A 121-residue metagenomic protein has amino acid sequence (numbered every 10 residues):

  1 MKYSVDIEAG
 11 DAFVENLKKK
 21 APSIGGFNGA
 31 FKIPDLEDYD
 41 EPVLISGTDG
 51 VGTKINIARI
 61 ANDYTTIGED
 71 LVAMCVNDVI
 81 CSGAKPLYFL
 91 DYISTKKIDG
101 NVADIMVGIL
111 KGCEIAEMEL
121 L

Functional and structural regions predicted by a protein language model:
M1-C81, M118: N-terminal glycine-rich phosphate/pyrophosphate-binding loops that anchor nucleotide-derived ligands and cofactors
N62-L121: A glycine-rich phosphate/pyrophosphate-binding beta-strand-loop-alpha-helix module
